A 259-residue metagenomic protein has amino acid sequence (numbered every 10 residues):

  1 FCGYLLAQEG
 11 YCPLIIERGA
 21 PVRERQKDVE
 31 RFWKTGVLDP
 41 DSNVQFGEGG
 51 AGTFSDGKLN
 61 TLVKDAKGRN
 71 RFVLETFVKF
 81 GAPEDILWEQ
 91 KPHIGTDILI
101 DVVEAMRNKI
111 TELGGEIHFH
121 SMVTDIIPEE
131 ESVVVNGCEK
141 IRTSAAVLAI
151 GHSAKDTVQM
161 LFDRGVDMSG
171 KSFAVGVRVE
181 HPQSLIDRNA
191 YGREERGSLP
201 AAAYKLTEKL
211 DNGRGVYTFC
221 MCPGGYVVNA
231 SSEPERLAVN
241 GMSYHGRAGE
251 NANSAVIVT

Functional and structural regions predicted by a protein language model:
F1-T259: Residues forming the flavin
